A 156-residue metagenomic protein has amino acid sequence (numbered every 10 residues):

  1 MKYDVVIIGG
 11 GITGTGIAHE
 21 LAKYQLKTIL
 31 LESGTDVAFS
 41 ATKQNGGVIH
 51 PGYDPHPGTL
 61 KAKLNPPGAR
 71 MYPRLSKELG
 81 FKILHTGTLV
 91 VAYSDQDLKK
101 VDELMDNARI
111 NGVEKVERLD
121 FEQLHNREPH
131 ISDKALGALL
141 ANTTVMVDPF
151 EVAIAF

Functional and structural regions predicted by a protein language model:
Y3-L30: N-terminal Rossmann-like FAD-binding beta1-loop-alpha1 element of flavoenzymes
G11, G34, G52: Proline-glycine-enriched beta-turn/loop adjacent to the NAD(P) cofactor-binding site in Rossmann-like oxidoreductases
E20, E103, A155: Alpha-helical scaffold segments in soluble metabolic enzymes
A22-Q44: Glycine-rich FAD pyrophosphate-binding loop
G47-R127, L136: Dinucleotide-binding Rossmann-like beta1-alpha1 core, especially the glycine-rich loop that anchors the ADP
L139-F156: Helical element adjacent to the flavin cofactor pocket in flavoenzyme catalytic cores
